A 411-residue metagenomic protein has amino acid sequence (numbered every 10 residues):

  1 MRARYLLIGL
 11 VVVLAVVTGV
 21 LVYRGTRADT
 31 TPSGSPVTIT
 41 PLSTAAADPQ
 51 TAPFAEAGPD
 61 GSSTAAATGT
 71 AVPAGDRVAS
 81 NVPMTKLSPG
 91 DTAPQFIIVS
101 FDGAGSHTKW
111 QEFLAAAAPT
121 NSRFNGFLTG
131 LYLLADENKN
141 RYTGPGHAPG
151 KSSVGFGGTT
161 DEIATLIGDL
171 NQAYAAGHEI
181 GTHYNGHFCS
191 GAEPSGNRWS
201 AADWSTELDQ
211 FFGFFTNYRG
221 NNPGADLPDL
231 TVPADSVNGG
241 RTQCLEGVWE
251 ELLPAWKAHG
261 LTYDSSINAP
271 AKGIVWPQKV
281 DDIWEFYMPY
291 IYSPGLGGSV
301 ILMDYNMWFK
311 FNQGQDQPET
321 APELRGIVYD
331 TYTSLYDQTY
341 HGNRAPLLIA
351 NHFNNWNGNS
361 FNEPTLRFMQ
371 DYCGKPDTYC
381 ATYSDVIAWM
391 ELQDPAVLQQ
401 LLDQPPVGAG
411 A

Functional and structural regions predicted by a protein language model:
R4-G9, L14-V99, T108-L114, A118-P119 (+2 more regions): N-terminal pre-catalytic segment of deacetylase/amide-hydrolase enzymes
G69-E179, G186-S190, F214, Y218-G247 (+6 more regions): Active-site beta->alpha N-cap acidic-glycine motif
S80-V82, Y263-W276, Y329-A411: C-terminal domain-boundary segment and adjacent tail
W110-Q111, T159-I167, W204-D209, L324-S334 (+1 more regions): Well-ordered, non-membrane alpha-helical segments in soluble/globular domains
T143-D161, L227-N343, D394-L402: Active-site-adjacent pocket scaffolds in enzyme catalytic domains
G191-Q210, E251: Active-site cleft segment of glycoside hydrolase catalytic domains centered on the general acid/base Glu
F211-R219, G260-Y263, P376: A generic secondary-structure signal for well-formed alpha-helical elements
